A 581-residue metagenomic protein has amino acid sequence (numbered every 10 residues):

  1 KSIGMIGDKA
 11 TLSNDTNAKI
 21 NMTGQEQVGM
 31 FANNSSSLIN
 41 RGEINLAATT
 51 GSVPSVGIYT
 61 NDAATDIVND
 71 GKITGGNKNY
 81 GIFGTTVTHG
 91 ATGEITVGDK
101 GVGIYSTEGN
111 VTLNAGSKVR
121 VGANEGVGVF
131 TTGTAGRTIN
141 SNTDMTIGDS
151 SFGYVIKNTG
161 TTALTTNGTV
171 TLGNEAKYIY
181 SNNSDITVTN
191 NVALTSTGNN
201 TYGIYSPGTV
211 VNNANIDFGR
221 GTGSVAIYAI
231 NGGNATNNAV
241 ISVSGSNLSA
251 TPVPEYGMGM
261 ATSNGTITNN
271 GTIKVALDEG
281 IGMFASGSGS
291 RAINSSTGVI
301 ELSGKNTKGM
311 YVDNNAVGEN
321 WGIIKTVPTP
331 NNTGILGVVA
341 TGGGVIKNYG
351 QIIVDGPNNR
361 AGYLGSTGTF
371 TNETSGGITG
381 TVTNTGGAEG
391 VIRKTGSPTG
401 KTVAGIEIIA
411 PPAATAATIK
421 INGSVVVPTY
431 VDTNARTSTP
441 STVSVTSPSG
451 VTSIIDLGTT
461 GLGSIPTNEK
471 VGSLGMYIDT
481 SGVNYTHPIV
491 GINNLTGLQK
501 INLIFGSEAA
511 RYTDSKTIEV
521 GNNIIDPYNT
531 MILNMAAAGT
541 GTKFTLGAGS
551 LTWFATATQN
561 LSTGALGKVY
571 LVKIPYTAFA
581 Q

Functional and structural regions predicted by a protein language model:
K1-Q581: Long, low-complexity, polar and repeat-rich extracellular regions of very large Gram-negative surface proteins
